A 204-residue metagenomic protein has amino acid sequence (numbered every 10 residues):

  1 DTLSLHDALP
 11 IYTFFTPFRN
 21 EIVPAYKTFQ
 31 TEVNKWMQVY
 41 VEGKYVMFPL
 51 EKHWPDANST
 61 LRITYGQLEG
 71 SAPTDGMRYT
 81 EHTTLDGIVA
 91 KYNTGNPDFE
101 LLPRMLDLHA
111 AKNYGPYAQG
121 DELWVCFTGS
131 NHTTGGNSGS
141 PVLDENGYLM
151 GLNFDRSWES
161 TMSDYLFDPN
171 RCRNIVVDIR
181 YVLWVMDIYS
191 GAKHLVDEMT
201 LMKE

Functional and structural regions predicted by a protein language model:
T2-L3, D7-L9: Short, small-residue-biased leader/transition segments that mark boundaries at the very start of proteins
Y12, H53, G136, D168 (+1 more regions): Hydrophobic alpha-helical scaffolding
T28, L50, G191-L195: Intrinsically disordered or highly flexible coil/loop and linker segments, enriched in small and charged/polar residues
Y40-L123, T128-G129: Extended, charge-rich low-complexity regions and/or helical-solenoid scaffolds
G66-L68, H132, F154-W158: An acidic- and aromatic-residue-enriched active-site/binding cleft used to recognize and process polar
H132-N153: Catalytic nucleophile loop of clan PA
N146-E204: C-terminal subregion of chymotrypsin/trypsin-like serine protease catalytic domains
